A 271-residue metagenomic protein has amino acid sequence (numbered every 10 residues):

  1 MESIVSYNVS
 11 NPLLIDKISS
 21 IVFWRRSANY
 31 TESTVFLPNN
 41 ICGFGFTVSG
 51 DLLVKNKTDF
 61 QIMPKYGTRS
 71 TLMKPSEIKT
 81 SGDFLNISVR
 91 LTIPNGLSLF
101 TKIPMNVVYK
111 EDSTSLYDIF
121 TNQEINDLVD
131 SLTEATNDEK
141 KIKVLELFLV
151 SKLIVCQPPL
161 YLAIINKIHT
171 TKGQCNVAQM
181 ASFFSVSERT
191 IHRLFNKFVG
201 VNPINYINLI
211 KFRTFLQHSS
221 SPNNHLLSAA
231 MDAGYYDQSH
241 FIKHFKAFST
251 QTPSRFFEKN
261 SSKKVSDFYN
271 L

Functional and structural regions predicted by a protein language model:
M1-L162, H169-K172, V177-A178, F184-E188 (+4 more regions): Alpha-helical bundle regulatory/interaction domains
C156, F195, V199-S219, H244 (+1 more regions): Alpha-helical DNA-contacting segments of helix-turn-helix folds
Y161, I165, F212-R213: Short, well-ordered alpha-helical scaffold segments within catalytic/effector domains
K167-T170, H218-S219: Short alpha-helical segment immediately N-terminal to, or the first helix within, an HTH/HTH-like DNA-binding domain
N176, L194-F195: Extended amphipathic alpha-helical scaffolding segments in membrane-proximal extra-membrane regions of membrane
S221-H225: Extended hydrophobic/aromatic segments used for targeting, binding, or gating
